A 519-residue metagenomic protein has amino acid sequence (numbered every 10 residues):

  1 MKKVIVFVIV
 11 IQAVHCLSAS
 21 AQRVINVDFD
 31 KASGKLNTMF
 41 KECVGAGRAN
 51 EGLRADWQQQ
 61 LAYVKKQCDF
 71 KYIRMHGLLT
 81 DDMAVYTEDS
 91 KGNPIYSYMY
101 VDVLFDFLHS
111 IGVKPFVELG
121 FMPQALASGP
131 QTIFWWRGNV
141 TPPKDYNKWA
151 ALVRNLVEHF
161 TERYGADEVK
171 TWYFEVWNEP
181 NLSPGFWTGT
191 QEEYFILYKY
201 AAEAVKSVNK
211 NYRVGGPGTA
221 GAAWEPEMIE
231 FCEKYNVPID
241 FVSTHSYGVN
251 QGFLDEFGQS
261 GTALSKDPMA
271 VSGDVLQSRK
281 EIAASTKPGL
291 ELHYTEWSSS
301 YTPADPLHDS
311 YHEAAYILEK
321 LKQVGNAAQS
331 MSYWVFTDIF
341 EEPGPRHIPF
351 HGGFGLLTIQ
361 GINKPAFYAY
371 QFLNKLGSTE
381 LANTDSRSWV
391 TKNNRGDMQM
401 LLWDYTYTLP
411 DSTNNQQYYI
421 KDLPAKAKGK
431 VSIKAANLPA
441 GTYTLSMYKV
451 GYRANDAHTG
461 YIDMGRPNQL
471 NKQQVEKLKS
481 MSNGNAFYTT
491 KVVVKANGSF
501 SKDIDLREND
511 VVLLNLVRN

Functional and structural regions predicted by a protein language model:
M1-Q22: Bacterial Sec-dependent N-terminal signal peptides
A21-Y72, E203-K206: N-terminal carbohydrate-binding accessory modules
C43, L108, L156, F174 (+9 more regions): Conserved, mostly hydrophobic/aromatic
Q60, V249-D305, Q329-D338, K375 (+1 more regions): Glycoside hydrolase catalytic-domain groove-lining segments
C68-K266, Q277, P288: Substrate-binding cleft and catalytic face of glycoside hydrolase catalytic domains, especially the flexible beta-alpha
Y294-Y419, G451: Aromatic/acidic polysaccharide-binding cleft in carbohydrate-active enzymes
T384-G441, S446-R466, E508-L513: Carbohydrate-binding surface patches
Q469-N519: C-terminal beta-strand-rich structural cap/linker in extracellular carbohydrate-active enzymes
